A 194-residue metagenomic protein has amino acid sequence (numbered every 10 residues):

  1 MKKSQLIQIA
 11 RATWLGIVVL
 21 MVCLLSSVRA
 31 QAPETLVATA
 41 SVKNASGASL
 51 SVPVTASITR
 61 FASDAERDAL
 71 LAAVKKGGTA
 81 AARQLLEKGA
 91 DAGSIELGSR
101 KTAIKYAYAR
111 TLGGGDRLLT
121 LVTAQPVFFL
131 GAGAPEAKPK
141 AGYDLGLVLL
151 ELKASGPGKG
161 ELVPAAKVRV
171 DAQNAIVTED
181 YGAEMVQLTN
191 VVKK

Functional and structural regions predicted by a protein language model:
M1-R11: N-terminal secretory signal peptides that target proteins for export/translocation
K2, L24-L25: Intrinsically disordered, low-complexity segments
Q8, V22, A69-L70: A residue-level detector for conformationally permissive "hinge/kink" positions
A12-L24: Bacterial N-terminal signal peptides
S26-A30: Sec/Tat signal peptide C-region and signal peptidase I cleavage site
A32-K76, A80-K194: Long, low-hydrophobicity ectodomains and other hydrophilic envelope-associated domains
